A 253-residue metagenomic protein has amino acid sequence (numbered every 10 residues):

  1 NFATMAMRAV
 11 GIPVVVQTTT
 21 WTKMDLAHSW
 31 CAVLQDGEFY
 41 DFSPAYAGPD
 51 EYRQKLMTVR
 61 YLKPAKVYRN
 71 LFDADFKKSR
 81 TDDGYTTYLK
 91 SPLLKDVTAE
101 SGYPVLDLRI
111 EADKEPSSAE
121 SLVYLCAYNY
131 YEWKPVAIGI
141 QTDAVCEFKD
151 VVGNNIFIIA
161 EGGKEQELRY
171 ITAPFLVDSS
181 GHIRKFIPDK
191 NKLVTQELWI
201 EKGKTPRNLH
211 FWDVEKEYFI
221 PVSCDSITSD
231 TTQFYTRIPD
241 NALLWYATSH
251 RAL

Functional and structural regions predicted by a protein language model:
N1-D82: Hydrophobic/aromatic-rich core segments of domains that either
D36, A144-Q166, F234-R251: Short Pro-Gly-centered beta-turn/loop motif in secreted/extracellular proteins
S79-L106: Beta-strand-rich domain onsets/edges
P104-P116, T195-L198: A short, amphipathic beta-strand motif
E115-E132, K202-Y218, V222: Short, ordered, surface-exposed loop/turn motifs in non-cytosolic proteins
Y130-V145, I227-S229: Short, acidic Ser/Thr/Gly-rich low-complexity loop/linker segments typical of extracellular and cell-surface proteins
G163-N191, A252-L253: Structured interaction patches on ligand/partner-binding surfaces of diverse proteins
